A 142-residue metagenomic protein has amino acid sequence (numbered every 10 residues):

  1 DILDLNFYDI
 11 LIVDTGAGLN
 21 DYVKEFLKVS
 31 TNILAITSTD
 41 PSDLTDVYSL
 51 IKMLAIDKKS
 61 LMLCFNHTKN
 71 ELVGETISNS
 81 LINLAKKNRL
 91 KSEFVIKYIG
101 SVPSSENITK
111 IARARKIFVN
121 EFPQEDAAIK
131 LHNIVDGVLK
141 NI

Functional and structural regions predicted by a protein language model:
D1-I10: Nucleotide-state-sensitive switch-loop elements of NTP-binding domains
L3-D4, K52-A55, K86, P103 (+2 more regions): Signal for well-folded cores of large energy- and translation-related assemblies
I10-G100: Conserved catalytic-core segment of NTP-binding enzymes
I82, K86, N107, D136-K140: Non-catalytic alpha-helical coupling and interface elements of nucleotide-dependent molecular machines and regulators
R89-F118, L131: Beta-strand-loop-alpha "switch" segments that mediate conformational coupling across diverse proteins
R113-I142: NTP-binding/hydrolysis catalytic cores, primarily Walker-type P-loop NTPases
